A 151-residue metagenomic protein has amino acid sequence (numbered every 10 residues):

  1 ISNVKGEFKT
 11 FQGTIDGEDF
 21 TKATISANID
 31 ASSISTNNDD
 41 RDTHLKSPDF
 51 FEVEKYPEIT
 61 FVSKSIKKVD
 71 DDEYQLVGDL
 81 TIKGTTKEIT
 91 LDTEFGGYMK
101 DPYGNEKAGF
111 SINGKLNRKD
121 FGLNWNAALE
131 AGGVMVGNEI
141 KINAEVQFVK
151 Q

Functional and structural regions predicted by a protein language model:
I1-Q151: Low-complexity, acidic/polar, glycine-enriched regions of mature
